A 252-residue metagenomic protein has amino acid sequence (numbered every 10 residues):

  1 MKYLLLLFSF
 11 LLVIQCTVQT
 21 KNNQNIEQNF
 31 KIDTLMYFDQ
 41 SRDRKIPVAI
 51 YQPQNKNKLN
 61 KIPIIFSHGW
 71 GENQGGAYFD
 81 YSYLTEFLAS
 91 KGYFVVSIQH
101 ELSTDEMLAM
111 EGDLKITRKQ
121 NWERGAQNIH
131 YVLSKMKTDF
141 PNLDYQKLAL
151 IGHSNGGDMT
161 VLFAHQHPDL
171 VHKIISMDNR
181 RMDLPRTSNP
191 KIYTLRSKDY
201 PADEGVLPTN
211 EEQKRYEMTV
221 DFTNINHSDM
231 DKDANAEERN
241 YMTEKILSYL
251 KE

Functional and structural regions predicted by a protein language model:
L4-V13: Sec-dependent N-terminal signal peptides
Q19-L59: N-terminal cap/lid segment of alpha/beta-hydrolase-fold proteins
D43-D139: Serine-hydrolase catalytic machinery in alpha/beta-hydrolase-like enzymes
Y131-S188: Primarily recognizes the serine-hydrolase "nucleophile elbow" in alpha/beta-hydrolase and SGNH/GDSL folds
R186, Y200-L207: Conserved alpha/beta-hydrolase "acid-adjacent" motif
Y193-R196: Short beta-strand/loop motif that positions the catalytic acidic residue of the alpha/beta-hydrolase fold
Y216-E252: C-terminal catalytic histidine-bearing segment of alpha/beta-hydrolase fold enzymes
